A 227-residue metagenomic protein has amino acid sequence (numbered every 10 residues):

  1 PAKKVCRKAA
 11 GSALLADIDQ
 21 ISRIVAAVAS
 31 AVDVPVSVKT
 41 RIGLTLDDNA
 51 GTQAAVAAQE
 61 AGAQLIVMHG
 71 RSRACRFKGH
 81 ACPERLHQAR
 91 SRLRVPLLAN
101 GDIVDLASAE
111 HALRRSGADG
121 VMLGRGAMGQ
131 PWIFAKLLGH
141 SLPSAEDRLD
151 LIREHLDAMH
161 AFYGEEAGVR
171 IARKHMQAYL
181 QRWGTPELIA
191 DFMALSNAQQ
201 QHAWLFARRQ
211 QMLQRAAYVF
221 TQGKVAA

Functional and structural regions predicted by a protein language model:
P1, K39-T45, R71-R73, N100-V104 (+1 more regions): Active-site beta-loop-alpha junctions enriched in small/polar residues
P1-V36, R41-N49, Q59: Active-site beta->alpha loop and helix N-cap motifs at the rims of alpha/beta catalytic domains
K3-I21, R71-P83, S141-P143: Glycine-rich tight-turn/loop motif centered on a GG-T
R23-A26, A31-D33, D47-L65, F77 (+3 more regions): Alpha/beta catalytic cores of nucleotide-metabolism and tRNA/nucleoside-modifying enzymes
